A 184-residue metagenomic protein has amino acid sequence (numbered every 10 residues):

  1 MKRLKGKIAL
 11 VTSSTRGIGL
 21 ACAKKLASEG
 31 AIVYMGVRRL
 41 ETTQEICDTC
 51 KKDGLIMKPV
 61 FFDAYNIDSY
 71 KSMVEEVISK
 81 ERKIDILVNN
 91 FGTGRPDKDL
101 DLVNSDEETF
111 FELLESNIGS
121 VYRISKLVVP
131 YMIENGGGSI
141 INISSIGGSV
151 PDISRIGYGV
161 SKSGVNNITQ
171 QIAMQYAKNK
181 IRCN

Functional and structural regions predicted by a protein language model:
I8, T15-G17: Conserved glycine-rich cofactor-binding loop
E29-E45: Conserved glycine-rich Rossmann-like NAD(P)H-binding loop of the short-chain dehydrogenase/reductase
N90-K98: Conserved NAD(P)H cofactor-binding loop of Rossmann-fold oxidoreductase domains
K98-L102, D106-L114: Substrate-binding pocket helix/loop in short-chain dehydrogenase/reductase
S125, S161, T169: Active-site helix of classical SDR
P130, M174-K178: Alpha-helical segment proximal to the catalytic Tyr-Lys
S145: Residue(s) in the substrate-gating loop at a strand-loop-helix junction that position the organic substrate next
